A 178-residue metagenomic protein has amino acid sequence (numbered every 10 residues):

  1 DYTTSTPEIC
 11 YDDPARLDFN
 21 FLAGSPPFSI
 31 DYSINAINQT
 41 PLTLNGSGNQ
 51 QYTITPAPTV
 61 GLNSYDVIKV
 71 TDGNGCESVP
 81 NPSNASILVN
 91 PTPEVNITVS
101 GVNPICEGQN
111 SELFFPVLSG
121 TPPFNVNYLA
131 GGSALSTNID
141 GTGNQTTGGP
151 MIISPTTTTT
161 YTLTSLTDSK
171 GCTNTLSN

Functional and structural regions predicted by a protein language model:
D1-S5, P91-G101: Proline-enriched interdomain boundary motifs that mark the N-terminal boundary and often initiate the first structured
T6-D13, N103-Q109: Short, solvent-exposed loop/linker segments at the N-terminal edge of repeated beta-sheet extracellular domains
L22-P26, L118-T121: Short glycine/proline-centered coil/turn motifs in the loop regions of extracellular beta-sandwich domains
F28-Y32, F124-Y128: Short beta-strand elements bearing conserved aromatic residues within extracellular beta-rich modules
S33-T40, L129-T137: Change "in extracellular beta-sheet-rich domains … of secreted and cell-surface proteins" to "in beta-sheet-rich domains
T43-Y65, N138-T162: Solvent-exposed segments in extracellular or luminal domains encompassing
I68-G73, T164-S169: Beta-strand-rich extracellular modules
G75-T92, G171-N178: Terminal edge beta-strands and adjacent linker/stalk segments of extracellular immunoglobulin-superfamily beta-sandwich
